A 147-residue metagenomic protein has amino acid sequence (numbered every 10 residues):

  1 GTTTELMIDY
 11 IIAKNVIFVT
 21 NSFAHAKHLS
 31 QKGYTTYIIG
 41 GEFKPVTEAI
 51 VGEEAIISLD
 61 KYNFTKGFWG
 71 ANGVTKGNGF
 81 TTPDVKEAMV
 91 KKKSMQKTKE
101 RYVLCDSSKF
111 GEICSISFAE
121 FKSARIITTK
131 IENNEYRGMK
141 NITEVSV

Functional and structural regions predicted by a protein language model:
G1-E5: Gly/Ser/Thr-rich loops at beta-strand to alpha-helix junctions that form or flank small-molecule/cofactor-binding
V19, F23-V147: Conserved phosphate- and dinucleotide-binding cores of soluble alpha/beta proteins, encompassing both enzyme active
